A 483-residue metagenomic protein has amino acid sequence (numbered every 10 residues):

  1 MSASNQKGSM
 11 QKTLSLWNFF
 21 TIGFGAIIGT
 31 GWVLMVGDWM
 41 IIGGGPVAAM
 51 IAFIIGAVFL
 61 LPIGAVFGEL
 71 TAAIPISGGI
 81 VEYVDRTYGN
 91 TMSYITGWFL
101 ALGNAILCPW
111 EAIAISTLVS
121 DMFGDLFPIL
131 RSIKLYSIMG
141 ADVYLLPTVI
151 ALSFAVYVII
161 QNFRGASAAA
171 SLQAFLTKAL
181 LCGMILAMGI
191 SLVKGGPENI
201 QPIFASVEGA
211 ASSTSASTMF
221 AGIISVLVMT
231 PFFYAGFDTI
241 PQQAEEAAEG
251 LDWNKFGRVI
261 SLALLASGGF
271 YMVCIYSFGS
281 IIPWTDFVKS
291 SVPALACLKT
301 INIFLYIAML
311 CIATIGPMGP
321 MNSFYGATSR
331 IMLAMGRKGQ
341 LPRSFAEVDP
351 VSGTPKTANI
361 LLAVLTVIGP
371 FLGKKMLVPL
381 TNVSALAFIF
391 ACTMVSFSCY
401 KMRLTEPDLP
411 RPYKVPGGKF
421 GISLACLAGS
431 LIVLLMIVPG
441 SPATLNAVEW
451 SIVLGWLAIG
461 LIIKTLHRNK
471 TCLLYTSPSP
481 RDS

Functional and structural regions predicted by a protein language model:
N5-M10, A49-M50, I129-L146, F175-I307: Helix-loop-helix junctions that connect adjacent transmembrane segments in multi-pass membrane transporters
K12-T117, P231-F232, F237-I240, E245 (+1 more regions): Transmembrane helix-boundary motif of multi-pass solute transporters/channels
D38, L61-A155, T314-A334, V378-F390: Hydrophobic transmembrane alpha-helices that form the core helical bundles of multi-pass secondary transporters
M40-G44, A48, A114-T117, F123-G124 (+7 more regions): Transmembrane helix-loop boundary segments of multi-pass membrane transporters
E82-D85, G89, D121-L130, V207-T214 (+3 more regions): TM-loop-TM module centered on a large, flexible mid-protein loop between adjacent transmembrane helices in multi-pass
L146-P197, I260, L264, T381-M394 (+1 more regions): Membrane-interface loop-to-helix entry segments
S344-G353, C392-G440: C-terminal membrane-solvent junction of multi-pass transporters and transport-like membrane proteins
Y475-D482: Conserved small/polar residues in nucleotide/adenosyl-binding loops
